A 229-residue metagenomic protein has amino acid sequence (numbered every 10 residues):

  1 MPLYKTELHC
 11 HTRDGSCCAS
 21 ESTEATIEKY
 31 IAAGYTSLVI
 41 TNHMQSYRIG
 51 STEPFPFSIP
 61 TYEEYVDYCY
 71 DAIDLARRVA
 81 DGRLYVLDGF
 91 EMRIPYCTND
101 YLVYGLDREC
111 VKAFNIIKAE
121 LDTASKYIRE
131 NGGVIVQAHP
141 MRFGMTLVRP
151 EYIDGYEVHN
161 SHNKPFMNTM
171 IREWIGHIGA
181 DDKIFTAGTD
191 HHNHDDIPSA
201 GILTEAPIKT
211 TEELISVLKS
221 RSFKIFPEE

Functional and structural regions predicted by a protein language model:
M1-D88, R93-P95, D195: An N-terminally biased module of ancient metal coordination in phosphate/nucleic-acid-related enzymes
M1-L8, T12, T23-E28, P95-V111 (+3 more regions): Charged catalytic cores and adjacent phosphate/nucleic-acid-binding surfaces used for phosphate/nucleic-acid chemistry
C17-C18, N115-I116, A206: Residues that cap or flank secondary-structure elements
A19-S20, I117-K118, M167-N168: A conditional alpha-helix N-cap/helix-loop micro-motif detector
S37-I40, L87-D88, V136, E157 (+1 more regions): Structural recognition of the beta-strand scaffold that forms the well-ordered cores of secreted hydrolase catalytic
F57-T61, E109-F114: Glycine-rich tight-turn/loop motif centered on a GG-T
A80-G82, N131, D181: Helix C-cap/helix->beta junction micro-motif
T98, F114-I116, E120-T123: C-terminal active-site-proximal or functional interface alpha/beta core segments in diverse enzymes
